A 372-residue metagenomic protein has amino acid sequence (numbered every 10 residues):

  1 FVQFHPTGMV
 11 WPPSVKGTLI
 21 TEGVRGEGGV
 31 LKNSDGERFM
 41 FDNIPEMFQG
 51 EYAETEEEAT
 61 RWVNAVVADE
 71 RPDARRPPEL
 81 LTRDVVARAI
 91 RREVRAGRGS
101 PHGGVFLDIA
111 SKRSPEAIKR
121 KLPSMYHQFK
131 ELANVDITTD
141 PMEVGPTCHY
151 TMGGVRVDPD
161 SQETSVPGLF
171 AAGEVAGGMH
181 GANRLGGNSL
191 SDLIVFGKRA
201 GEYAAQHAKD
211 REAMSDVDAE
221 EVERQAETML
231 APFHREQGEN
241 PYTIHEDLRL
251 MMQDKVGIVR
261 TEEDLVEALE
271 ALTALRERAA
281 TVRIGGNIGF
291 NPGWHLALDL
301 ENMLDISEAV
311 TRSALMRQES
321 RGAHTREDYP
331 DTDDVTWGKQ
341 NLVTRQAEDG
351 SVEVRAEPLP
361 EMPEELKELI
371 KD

Functional and structural regions predicted by a protein language model:
F1-E131, Y203-K209: An anion/pyrophosphate-binding glycine-rich loop and adjacent beta-alpha core in soluble alpha-beta enzymes
V2-P12, E143-T151, A213-L230, A323-V335: A glycine-rich phosphate-binding loop feature that marks nucleotide/adenosyl-phosphate handling sites
P12-G17, R76, H180-S189, E227-H234 (+1 more regions): Short beta-alpha connecting loops at secondary-structure transitions that line or flank enzyme active sites
G28-F41, T147, G153-Q162: Active-site and channel-lining beta-strand-loop segments that bind or position nucleotide-derived/phosphorylated
A117, V166, G178-A204: A conserved FAD-binding loop/helix module that cradles the flavin
H149-F170, V175-A176, R184: FAD-binding beta-loop-beta segment adjacent to the flavin cofactor pocket
H207-P292: Long, amphipathic alpha-helical stalk/connector segments used for oligomerization, subunit docking, or mechanical
T281-D372: C-terminal amphipathic alpha-helical interaction region
